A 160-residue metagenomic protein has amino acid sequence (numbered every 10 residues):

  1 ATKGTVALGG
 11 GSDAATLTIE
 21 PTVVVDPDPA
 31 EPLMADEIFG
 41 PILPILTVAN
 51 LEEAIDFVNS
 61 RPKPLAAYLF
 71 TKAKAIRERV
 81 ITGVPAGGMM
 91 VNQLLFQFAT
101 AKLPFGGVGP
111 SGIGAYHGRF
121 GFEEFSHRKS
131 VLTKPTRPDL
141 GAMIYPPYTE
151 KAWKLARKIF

Functional and structural regions predicted by a protein language model:
A1-K3: Basic phosphate/pyrophosphate-binding loop/patch that engages nucleotide-derived ligands
T5-V6, P64: Residue-level detector of anion-binding/catalytic polar loops
V6-G10, L69-F70: Short beta-strand segments
G9-A14, L94-L95: Short, solvent-exposed loop/turn elements at beta->coil junctions and helix N-caps that rim active or binding pockets
T18-F160: Conserved C-terminal structural/oligomerization subdomain of aldehyde/semialdehyde dehydrogenase
